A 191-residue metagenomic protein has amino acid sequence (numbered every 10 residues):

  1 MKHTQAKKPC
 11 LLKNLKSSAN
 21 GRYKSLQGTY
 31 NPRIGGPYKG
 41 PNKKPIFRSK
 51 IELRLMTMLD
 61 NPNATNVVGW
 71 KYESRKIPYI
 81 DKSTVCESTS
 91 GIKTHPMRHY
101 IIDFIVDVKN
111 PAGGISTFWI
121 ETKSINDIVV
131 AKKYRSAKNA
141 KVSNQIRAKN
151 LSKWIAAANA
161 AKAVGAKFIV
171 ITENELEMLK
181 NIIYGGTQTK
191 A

Functional and structural regions predicted by a protein language model:
K2-A191: Electrostatic, structured charged patches in enzyme active sites and in nucleic-acid/phosphate-binding
